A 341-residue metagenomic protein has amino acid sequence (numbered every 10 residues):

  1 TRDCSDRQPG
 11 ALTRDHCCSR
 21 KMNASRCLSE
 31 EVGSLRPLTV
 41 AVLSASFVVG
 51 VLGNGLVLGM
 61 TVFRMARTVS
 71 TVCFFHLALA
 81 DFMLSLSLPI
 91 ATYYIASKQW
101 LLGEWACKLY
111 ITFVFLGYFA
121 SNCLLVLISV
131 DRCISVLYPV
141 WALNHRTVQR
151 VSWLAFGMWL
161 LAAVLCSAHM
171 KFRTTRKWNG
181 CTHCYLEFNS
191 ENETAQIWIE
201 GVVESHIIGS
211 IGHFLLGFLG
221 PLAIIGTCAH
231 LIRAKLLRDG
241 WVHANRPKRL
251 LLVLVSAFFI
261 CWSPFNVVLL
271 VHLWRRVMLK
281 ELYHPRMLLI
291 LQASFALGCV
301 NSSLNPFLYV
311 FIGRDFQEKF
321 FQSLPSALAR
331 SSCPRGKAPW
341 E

Functional and structural regions predicted by a protein language model:
T1-E30, F156, T174-H183, N189-T194 (+2 more regions): Intrinsically disordered regulatory tails of 7TM GPCRs
N23-S29, L102-T112, N144, Q149-A155 (+4 more regions): Loop architecture of class A 7-transmembrane GPCRs
V32-S44, M65-V130, S135-H145: Extracellular TM2-ECL1-early TM3 structural module of rhodopsin-like
L35-R64, A223-A229: First transmembrane helix
T39-V42, S46, V151-M158, L254 (+1 more regions): Hydrophobic alpha-helical transmembrane segments of polytopic
L43, F47, M60, M83-K98 (+8 more regions): Helix-to-loop junction signature of class
F75-A78, S152-F156, G212, L216 (+2 more regions): Internal alpha-helical transmembrane segments of multi-pass membrane proteins, especially GPCRs
I260-S263, V267-L269, I290-E341: Seventh transmembrane helix
